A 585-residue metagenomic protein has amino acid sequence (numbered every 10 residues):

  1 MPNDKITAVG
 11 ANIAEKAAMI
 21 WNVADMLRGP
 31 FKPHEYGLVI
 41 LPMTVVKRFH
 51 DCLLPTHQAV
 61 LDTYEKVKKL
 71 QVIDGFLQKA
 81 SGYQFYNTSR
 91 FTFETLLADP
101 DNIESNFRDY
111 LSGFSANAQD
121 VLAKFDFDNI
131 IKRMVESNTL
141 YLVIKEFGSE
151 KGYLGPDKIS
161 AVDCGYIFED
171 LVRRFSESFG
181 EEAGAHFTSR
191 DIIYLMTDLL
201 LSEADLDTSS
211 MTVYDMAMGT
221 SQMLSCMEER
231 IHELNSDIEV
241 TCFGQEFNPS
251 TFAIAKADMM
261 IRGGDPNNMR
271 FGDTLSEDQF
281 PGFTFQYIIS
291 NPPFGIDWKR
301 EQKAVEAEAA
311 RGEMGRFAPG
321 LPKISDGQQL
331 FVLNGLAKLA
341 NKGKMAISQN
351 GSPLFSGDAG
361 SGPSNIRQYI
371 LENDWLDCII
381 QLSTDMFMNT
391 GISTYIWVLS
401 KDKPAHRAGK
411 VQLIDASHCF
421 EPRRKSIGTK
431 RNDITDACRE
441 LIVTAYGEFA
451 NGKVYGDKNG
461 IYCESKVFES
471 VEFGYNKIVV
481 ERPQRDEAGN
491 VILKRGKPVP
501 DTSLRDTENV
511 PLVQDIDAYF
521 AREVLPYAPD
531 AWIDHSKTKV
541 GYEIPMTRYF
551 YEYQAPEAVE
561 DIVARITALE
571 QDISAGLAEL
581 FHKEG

Functional and structural regions predicted by a protein language model:
M1-A204, N268-Q279, Q381-T384, A408-D415 (+1 more regions): Non-catalytic, mostly N-terminal accessory regions of nucleic-acid modification and defense proteins
M26, E35-V45, L321-L399, I566: Conserved Class I SAM-dependent methyltransferase catalytic core
A183-S290, F294-E306, Q329, N350-S352 (+4 more regions): Conserved S-adenosyl-L-methionine
S225, A253, S290-P292, Q329-L333 (+15 more regions): Feature representing long, continuous alpha-helical segments
H232, M260, G264, P293 (+14 more regions): Hydrophobic alpha-helix feature that most strongly marks membrane-spanning transmembrane helices and their immediate
T284-F285, D326-Q328, K342-N350, L376-D377 (+7 more regions): Active-site lining segments that contact anionic ligands and/or coordinate catalytic metals
D297, E301-S325: Conserved catalytic motifs of ABC-family nucleotide-binding domains
M388-R482: Flexible, glycine-/basic-rich loop-and-beta segments that form/coincide with the SAM-dependent methyltransferase
